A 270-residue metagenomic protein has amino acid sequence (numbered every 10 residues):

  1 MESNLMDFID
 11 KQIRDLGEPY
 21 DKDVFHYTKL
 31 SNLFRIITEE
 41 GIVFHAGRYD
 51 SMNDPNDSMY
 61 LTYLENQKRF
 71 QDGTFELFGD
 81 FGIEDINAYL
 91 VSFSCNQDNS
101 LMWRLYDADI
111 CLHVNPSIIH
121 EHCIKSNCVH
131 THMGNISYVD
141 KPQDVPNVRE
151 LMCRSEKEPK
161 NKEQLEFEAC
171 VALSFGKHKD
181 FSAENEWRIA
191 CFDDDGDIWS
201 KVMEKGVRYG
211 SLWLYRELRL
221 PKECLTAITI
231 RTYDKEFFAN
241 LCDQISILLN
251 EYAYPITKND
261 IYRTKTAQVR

Functional and structural regions predicted by a protein language model:
M1-R270: Partner-binding and oligomerization surfaces adjacent to conserved cores of proteins that assemble macromolecular
